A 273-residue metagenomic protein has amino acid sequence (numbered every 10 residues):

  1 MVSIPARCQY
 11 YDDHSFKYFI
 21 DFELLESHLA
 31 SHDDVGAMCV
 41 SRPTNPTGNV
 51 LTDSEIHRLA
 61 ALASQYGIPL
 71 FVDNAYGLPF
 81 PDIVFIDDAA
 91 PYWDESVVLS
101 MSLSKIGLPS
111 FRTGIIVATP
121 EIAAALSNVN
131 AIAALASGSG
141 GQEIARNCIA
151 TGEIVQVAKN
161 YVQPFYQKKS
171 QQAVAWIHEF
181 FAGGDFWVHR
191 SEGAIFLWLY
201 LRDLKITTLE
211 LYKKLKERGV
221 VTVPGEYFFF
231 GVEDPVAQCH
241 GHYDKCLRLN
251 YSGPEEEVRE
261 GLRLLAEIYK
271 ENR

Functional and structural regions predicted by a protein language model:
M1-R273: PLP-dependent class I/II
